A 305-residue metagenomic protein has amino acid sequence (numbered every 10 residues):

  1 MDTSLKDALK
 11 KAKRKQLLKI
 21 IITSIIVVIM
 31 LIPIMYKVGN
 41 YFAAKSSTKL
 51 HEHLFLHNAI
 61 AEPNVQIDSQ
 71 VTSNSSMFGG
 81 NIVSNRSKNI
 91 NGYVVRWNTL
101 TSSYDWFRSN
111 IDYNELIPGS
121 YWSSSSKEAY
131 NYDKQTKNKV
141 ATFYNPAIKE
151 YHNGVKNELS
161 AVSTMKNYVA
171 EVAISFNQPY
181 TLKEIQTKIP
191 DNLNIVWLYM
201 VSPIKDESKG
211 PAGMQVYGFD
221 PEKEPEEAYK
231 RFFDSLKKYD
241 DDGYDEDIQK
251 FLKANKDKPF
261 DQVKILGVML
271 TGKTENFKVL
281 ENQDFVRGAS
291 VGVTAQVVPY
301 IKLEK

Functional and structural regions predicted by a protein language model:
M1-K15: N-terminal Lys/Arg-rich, disordered targeting/topogenic segments
I20-K37: Hydrophobic membrane-insertion alpha-helices, especially the h-region of bacterial N-terminal signal peptides
Y41-H57: Alpha-helical transmembrane signal-anchor/signal-peptide segments
F55-S87: Short extracytoplasmic
S76-N81, R96-N98, E171-S175, G267-M269 (+1 more regions): Soluble periplasmic/extracytoplasmic beta-strand elements of cell-envelope proteins
N91-Y217: Extracytoplasmic beta-rich ectodomain segments of secreted or membrane-anchored proteins
Y217-K223: A general structural signal for short secondary-structure boundary/capping elements
K223-K305: Extracytoplasmic/luminal low-complexity segments enriched in Pro/Gly and acidic/polar residues that act as flexible
